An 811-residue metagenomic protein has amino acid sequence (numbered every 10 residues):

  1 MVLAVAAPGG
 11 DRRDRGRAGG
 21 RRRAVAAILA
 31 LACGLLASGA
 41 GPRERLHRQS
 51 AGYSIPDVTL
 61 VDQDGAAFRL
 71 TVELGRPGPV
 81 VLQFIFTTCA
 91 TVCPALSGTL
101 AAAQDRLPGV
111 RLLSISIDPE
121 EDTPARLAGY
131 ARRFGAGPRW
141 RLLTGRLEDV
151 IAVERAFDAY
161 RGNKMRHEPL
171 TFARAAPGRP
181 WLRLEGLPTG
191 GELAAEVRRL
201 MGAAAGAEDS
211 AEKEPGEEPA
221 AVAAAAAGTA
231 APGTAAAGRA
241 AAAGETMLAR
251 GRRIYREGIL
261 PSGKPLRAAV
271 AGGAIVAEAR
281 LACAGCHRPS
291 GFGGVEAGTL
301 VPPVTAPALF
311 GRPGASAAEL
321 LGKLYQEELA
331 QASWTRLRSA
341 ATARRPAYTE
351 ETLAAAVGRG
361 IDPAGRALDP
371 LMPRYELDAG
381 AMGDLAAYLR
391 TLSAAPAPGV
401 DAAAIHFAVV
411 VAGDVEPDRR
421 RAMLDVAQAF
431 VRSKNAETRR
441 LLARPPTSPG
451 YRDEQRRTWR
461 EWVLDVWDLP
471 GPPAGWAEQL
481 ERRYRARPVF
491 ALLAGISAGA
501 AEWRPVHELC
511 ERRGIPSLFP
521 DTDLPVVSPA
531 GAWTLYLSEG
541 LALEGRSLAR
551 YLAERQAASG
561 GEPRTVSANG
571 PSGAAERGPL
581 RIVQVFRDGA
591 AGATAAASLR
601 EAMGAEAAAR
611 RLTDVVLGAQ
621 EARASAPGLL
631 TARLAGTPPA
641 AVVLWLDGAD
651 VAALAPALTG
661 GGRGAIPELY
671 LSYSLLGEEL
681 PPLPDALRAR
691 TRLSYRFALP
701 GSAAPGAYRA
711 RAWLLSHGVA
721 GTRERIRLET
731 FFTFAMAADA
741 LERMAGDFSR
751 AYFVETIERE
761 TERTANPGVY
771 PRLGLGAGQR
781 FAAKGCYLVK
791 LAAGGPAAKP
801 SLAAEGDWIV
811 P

Functional and structural regions predicted by a protein language model:
T59-P79, S262-V270: A short beta-strand-turn-helix
V72-L100: Short active-site neighborhood of thiol/selenol oxidoreductases, capturing the structured segment around
A95-W140, L147-V153: Structural microenvironment flanking redox-active thiols in thiol-disulfide oxidoreductases
A268-T352, L371-L377: Gly/Gly-Pro-rich "capping" loops immediately C-terminal to redox-active cysteine motifs in periplasmic/lumenal
A402-A404, D418-D425, E437-P529, E621-R623 (+1 more regions): Beta-alpha junction/loop-to-helix N-cap segments that form part of ligand/metal-binding clefts
A486-R610, I666-R692: Extracytoplasmic ligand/sensor domains, especially the bilobed periplasmic-binding protein
G531-L535, P656-F731, E805-I809: Extracellular/periplasmic periplasmic-binding protein-like sensory domains
L714-L728, A738-K799: Segments of small-molecule ligand-sensing domains
